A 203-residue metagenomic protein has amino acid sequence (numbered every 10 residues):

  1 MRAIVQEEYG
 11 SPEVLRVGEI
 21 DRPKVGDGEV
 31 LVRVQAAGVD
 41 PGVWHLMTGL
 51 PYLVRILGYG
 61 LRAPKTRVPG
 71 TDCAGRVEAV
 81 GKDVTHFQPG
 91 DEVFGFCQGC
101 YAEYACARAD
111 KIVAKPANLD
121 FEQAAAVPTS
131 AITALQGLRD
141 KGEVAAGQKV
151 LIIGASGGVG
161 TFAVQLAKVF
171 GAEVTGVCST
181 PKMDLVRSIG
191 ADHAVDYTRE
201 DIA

Functional and structural regions predicted by a protein language model:
M1, D91, G147-K149: Nucleotide donor/acceptor-binding cores
G10-R16, P41-G42: Short N-terminal binding/cap micro-motifs at the start of the first secondary-structure element
D21-G38, Y52-G99: Glycine-rich beta-strand-centered segment in the early N-terminal region that forms part of a ligand/cofactor-binding
W44-V54: Short Gly/aromatic-enriched secondary-structure transition segments
C97-A109: A structural motif shared across PLP-dependent enzymes of the aminotransferase-like
K111-F121, K149: Glycine/charged-rich beta-loop-alpha catalytic/anionic-binding loops adjacent to active sites
A125-R199: Mid-domain Rossmann-like dinucleotide-binding core that forms the NAD(H)/NADP(H) cofactor-binding site
D201-A203: Short amphipathic alpha-helix with an adjacent loop that forms part of the alpha/beta core around
